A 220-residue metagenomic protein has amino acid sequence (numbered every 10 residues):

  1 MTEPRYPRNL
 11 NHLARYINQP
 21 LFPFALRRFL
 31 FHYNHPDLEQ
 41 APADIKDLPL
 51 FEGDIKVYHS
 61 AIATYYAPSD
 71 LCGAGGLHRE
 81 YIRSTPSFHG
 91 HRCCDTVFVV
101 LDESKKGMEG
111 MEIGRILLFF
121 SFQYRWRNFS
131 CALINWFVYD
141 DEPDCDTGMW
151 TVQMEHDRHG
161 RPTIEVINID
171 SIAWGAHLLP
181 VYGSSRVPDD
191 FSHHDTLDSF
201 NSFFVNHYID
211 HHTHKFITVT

Functional and structural regions predicted by a protein language model:
M1-T220: Terminal interaction-prone segments of large eukaryotic proteins
